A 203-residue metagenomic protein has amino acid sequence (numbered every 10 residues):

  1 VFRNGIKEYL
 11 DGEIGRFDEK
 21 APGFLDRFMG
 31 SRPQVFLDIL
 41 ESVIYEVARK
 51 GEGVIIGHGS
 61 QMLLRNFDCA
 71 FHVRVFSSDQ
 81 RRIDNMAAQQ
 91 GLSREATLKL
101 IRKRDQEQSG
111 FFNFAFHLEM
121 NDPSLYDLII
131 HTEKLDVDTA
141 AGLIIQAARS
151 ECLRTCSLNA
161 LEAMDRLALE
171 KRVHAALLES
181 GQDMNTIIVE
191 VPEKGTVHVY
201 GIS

Functional and structural regions predicted by a protein language model:
V1-E52, L92: ATP-dependent small-molecule kinase phosphotransfer cores that center on conserved nucleotide phosphate-binding segments
F2-E19, R94-V137, D165, A175 (+1 more regions): Small-molecule kinase domains that catalyze NTP-dependent phosphoryl transfer to phosphate-bearing small molecules
P22-S31, M86, I129, T155-A160: Short hinge/gating elements
A48, L64-R65, A87, R102 (+3 more regions): Signal for well-folded cores of large energy- and translation-related assemblies
G57-M62: Short, polar loop motifs at secondary-structure junctions
N66-A87, R94-K99: Conserved phosphate-donor/acceptor-positioning beta-strand/loop module used by diverse small-molecule
F114, L118-P123, I129, K134-S203: N-terminal targeting leaders
